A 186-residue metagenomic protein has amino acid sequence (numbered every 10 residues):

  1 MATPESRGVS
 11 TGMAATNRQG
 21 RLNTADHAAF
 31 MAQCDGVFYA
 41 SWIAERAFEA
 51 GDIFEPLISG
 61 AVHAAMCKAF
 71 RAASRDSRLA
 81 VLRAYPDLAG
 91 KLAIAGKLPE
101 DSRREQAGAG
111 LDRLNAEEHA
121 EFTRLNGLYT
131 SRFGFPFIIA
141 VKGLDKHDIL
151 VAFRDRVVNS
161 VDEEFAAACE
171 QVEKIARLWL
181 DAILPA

Functional and structural regions predicted by a protein language model:
A2-D35: Charged, compositionally biased N-terminal leader segments and the immediate start of the first structured element
L22-D26, V37-W42, P56-A61, S131 (+1 more regions): Short acidic alpha-helix initiation/capping motifs at coil-to-helix transition points, especially at protein N-termini
N23, V37-F38, A50, V158 (+1 more regions): Residues lining hydrophobic/aromatic ligand-binding pockets adjacent to catalytic sites
T24-Y39, S74-D76, R124-R132: Structural motif
M31-D35, A44-E49, C67, I138 (+1 more regions): Amphipathic alpha-helical segments within well-ordered protein domains
W42-L125, I175-L184: Aromatic-anchored, charged helix-turn/loop surface patch used as a conserved interaction hotspot
L114, E118, F122-A186: C-terminal non-catalytic interaction appendages of large macromolecular assemblies
